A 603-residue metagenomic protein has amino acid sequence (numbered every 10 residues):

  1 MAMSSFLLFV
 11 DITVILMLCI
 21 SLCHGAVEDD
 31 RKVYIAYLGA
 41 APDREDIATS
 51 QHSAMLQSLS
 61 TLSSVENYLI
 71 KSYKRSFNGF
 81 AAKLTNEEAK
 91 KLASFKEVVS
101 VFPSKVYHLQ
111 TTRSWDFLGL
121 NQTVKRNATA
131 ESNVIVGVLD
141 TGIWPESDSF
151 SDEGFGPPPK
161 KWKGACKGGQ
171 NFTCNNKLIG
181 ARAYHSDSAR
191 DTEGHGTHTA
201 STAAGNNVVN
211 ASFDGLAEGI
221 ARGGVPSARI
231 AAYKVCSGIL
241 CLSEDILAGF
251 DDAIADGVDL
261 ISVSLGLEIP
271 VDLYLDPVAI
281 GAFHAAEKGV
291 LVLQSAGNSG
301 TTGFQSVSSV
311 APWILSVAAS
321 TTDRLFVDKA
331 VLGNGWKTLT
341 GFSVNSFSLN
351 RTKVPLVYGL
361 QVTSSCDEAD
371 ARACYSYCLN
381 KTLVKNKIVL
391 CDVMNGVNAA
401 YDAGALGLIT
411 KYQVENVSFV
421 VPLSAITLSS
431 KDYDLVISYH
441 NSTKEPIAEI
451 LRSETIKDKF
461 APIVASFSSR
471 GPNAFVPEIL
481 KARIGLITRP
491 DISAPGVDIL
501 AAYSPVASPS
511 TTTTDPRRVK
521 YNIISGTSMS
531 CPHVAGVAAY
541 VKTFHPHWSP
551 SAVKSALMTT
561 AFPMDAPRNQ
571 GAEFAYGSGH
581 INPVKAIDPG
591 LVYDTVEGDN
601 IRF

Functional and structural regions predicted by a protein language model:
A2-F603: Loop-rich non-cytosolic ectodomains and luminal regions
